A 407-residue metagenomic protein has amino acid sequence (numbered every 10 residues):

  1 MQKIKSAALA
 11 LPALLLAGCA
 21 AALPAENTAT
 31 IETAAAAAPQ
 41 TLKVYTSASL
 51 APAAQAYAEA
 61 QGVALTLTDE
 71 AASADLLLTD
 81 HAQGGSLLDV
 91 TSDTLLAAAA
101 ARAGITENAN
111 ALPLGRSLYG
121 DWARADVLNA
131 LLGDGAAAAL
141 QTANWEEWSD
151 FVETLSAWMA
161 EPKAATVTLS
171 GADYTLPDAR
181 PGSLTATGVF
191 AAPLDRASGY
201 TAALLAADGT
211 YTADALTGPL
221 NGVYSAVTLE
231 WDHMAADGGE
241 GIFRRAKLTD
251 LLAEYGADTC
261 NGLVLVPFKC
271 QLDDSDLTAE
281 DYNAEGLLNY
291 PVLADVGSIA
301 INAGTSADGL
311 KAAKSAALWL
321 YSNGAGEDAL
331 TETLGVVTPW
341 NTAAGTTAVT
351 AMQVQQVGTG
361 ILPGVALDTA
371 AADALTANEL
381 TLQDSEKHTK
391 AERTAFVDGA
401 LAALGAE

Functional and structural regions predicted by a protein language model:
S6-L9, A13, C19-Q83, A329 (+1 more regions): Conserved N-terminal structural module of periplasmic/extracytoplasmic solute-binding proteins
Q55, D69-A111, E153-T166, D250-A257: Pocket-flanking alpha-helical
L67-E70, I105-S198, D208-A235, T305: Helix-loop-helix "hinge/cap" segment bordering the ligand-binding cleft or interdomain interface
L78-W122, D126-N129, G182, L265-P267 (+1 more regions): Hinge/lid segment of periplasmic solute-binding proteins
A160, A164, A317-A344, A348: Periplasmic-binding protein-like
Y200-A307: Extracytoplasmic/periplasmic substrate-binding proteins
A307-L320: Short amphipathic alpha-helical coupling segments at ligand-binding clamshell hinges and other catalytic/signaling
T338-A348, M352-E407: Conserved C-terminal helix/tail region of periplasmic/extracytoplasmic solute-binding proteins
